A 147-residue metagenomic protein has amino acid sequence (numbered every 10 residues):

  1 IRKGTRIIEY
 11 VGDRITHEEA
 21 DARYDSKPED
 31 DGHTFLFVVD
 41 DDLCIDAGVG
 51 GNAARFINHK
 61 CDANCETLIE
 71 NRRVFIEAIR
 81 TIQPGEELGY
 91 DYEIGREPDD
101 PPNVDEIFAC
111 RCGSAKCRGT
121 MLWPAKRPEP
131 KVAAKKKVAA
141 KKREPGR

Functional and structural regions predicted by a protein language model:
R2-L68, K131-A134, V138-A139: Catalytic cores of histone-lysine modification enzymes
K60-R147: C-terminal SET catalytic tail plus cysteine-rich post-SET Zn-binding segment of SAM-dependent SET-domain
